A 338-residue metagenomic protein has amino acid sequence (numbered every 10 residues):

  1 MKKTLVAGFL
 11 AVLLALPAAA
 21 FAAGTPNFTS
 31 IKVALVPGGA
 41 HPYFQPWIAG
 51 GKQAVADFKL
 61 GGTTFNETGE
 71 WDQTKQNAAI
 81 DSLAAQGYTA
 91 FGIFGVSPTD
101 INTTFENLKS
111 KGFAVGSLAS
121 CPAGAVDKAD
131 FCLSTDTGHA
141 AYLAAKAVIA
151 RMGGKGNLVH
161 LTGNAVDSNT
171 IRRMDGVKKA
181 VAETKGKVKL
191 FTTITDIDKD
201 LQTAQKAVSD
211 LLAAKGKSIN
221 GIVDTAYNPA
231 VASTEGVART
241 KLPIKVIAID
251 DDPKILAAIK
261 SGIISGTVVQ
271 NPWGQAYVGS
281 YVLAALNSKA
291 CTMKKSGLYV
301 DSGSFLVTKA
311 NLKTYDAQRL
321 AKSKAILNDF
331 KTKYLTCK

Functional and structural regions predicted by a protein language model:
M1-F9: Bacterial N-terminal signal peptides that target proteins for export
L5, F21-K338: A residue-level marker of the well-folded mature domains of exported/periplasmic proteins
G8-P17: Bacterial N-terminal signal peptides
